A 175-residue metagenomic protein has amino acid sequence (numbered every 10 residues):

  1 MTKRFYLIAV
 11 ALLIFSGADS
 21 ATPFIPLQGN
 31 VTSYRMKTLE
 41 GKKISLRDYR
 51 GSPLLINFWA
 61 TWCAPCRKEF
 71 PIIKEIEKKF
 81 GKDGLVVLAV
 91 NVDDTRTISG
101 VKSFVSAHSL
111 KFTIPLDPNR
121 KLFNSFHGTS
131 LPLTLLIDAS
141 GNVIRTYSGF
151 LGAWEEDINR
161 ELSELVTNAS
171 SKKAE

Functional and structural regions predicted by a protein language model:
F5-I14: Sec-dependent N-terminal signal peptides
D19-L46: N-terminal "domain-start" segment that seeds a small globular fold
V31, K102-S140: Short, internal strand/loop/helix patches that form the active-site neighborhood or redox-interaction surface
R47, F126, R145-Y147: Short hydrophobic alpha-helix segments
R50, F58-E75: Conserved redox-active cysteine motifs that mediate thiol-disulfide chemistry, especially di-cysteine Cys-X(1-2)-Cys
P53-L54, L85, P132, N142: Alpha/beta-hydrolase fold active-site loops
R67-H108, P118-S125: Structural microenvironment flanking redox-active thiols in thiol-disulfide oxidoreductases
L136-E175: Thiol-/selenol-based redox modules, centered on thioredoxin-like and closely related oxidoreductase domains
